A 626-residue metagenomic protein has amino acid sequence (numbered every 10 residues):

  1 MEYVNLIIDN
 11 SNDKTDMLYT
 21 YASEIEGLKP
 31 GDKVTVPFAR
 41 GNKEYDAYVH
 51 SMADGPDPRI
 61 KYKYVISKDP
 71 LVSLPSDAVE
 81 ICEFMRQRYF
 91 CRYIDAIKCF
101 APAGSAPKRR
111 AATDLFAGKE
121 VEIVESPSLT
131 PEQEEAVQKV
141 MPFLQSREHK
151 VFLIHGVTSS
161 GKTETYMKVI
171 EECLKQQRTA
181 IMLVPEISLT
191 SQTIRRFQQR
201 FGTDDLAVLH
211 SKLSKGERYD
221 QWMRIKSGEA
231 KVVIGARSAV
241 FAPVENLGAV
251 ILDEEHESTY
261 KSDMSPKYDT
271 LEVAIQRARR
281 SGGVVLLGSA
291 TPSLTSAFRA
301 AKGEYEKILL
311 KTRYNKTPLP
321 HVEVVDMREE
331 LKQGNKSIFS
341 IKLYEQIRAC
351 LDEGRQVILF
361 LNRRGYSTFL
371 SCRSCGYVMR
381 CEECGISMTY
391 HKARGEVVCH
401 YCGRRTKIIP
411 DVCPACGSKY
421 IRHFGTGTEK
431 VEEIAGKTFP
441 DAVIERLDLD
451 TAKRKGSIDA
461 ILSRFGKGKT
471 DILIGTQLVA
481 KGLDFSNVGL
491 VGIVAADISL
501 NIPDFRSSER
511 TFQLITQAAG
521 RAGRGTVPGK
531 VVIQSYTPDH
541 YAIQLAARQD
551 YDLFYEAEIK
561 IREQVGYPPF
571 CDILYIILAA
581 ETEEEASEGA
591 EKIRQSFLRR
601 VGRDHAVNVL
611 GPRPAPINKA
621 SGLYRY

Functional and structural regions predicted by a protein language model:
M1-V151: Terminal, basic amphipathic appendages of nucleotide-handling enzymes
N5, I234, Y626: Short, charged interaction patches at domain edges and termini
D13-K14, G41, F241, G482 (+1 more regions): Short glycine/serine/proline-enriched coil/turn segments at secondary-structure junctions
L18-A22, V397-Y401, Y624-Y626: A generic structural motif
Y48, D54, N608-Y626: Short, intrinsically disordered low-complexity segments
E122-V124, C571-Y575, L623-R625: Short, solvent-exposed beta-strand edge segments and adjacent coil->beta transition regions
T130, E148-S587, E591, Q595 (+2 more regions): Inter-lobe coupling/hinge segments of SF2-like helicase ATPases
V601-R603: Beta-strand-rich binding/interaction modules
